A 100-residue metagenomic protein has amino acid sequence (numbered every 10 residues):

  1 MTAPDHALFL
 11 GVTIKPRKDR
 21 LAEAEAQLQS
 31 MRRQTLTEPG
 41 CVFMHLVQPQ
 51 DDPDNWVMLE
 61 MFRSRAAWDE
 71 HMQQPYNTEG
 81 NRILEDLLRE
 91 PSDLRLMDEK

Functional and structural regions predicted by a protein language model:
M1-H6, H45-D52, G80-K100: Glycine-rich beta-strand-turn "strand-cap" elements at beta-sheet edges
H6-L8, A22-E23, P39-C41: Short, flexible segments with low predicted structural confidence
L8-K15, H45-M72: Short, well-ordered beta-strand segments in beta-rich or mixed alpha/beta enzyme and ligand-binding folds
K15-A24: Short, surface-exposed ligand-recognition loops at beta-strand->loop->(often short) alpha-helix junctions that present
K18, R32, Q48, M72 (+1 more regions): Short, well-ordered turn and helix-capping elements at secondary-structure junctions
S30, Q34-V42, M61-R95: An amphipathic, aromatic/His-enriched active-site/gating alpha helix that lines ligand/cofactor pockets
